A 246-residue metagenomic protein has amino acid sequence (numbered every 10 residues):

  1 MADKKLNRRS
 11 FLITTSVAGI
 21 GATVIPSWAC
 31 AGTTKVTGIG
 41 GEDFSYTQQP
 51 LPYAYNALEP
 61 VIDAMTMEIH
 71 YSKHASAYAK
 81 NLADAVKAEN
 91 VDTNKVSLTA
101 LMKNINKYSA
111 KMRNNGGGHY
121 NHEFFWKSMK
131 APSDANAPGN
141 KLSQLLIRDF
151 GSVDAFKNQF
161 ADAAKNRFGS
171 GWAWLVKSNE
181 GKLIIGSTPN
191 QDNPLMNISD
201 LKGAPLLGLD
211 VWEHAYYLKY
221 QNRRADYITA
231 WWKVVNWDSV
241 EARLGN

Functional and structural regions predicted by a protein language model:
A2-G19: N-terminal secretory signal peptides and thylakoid transit peptides that target proteins across membranes
S27-P60: C-terminal segment of N-terminal export signals and the immediately downstream linker at the start of the mature
I39-G41, K73, A79, D84-N94 (+2 more regions): All-alpha RGS (Regulator of G-protein Signaling) helical domain and cognate RGS-like helical scaffolds
Q48, A75, H119, L175 (+2 more regions): Divalent metal-coordination and catalytic microenvironments
A57-V61, L101-K107, N197-I198: Acidic/His metal-coordination segments adjacent to aromatic residues that form catalytic metal sites in metalloenzymes
A64-I69, S109-A110: Second-shell loop/turn segments in exported
D162-K165, S170-Q221, A230, V234: An amphipathic alpha-helical core segment
A225-N246: N-terminal targeting pre-sequences for secretion and organelle import
